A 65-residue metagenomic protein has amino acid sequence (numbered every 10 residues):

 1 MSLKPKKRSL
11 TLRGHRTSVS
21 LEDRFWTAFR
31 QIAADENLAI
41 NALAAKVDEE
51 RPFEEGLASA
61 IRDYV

Functional and structural regions predicted by a protein language model:
M1-L10: A detector of short terminal or domain-flanking linear segments
T11-R62: Amphipathic, hydrophobic secondary-structure cores in small proteins
